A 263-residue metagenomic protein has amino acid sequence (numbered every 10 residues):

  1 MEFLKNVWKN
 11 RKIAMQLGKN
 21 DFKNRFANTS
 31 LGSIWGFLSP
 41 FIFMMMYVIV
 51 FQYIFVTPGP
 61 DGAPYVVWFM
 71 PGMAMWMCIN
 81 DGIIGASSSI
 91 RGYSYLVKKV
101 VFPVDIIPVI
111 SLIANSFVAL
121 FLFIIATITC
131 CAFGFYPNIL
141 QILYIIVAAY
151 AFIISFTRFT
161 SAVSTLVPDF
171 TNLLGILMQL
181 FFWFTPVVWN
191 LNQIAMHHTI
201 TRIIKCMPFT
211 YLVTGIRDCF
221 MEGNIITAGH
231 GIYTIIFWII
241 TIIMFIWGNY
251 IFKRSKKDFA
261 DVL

Functional and structural regions predicted by a protein language model:
M1-L263: Hydrophobic transmembrane alpha-helices and immediately adjacent juxtamembrane helices of multi-pass inner-membrane
